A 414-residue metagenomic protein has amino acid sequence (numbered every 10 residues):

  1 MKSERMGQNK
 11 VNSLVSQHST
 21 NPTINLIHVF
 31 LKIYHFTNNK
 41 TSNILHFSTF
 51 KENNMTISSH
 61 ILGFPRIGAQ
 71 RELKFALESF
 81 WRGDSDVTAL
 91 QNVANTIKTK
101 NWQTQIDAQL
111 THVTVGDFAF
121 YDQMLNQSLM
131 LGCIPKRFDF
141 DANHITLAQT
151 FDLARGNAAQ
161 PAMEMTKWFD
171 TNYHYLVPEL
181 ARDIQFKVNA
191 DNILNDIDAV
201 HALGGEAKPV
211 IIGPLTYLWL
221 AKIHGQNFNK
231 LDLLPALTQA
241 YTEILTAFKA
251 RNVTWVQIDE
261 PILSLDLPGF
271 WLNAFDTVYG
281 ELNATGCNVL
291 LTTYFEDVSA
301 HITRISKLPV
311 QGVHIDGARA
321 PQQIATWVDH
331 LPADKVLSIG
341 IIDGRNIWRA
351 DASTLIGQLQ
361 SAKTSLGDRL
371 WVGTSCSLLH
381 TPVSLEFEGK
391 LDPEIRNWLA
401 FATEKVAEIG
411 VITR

Functional and structural regions predicted by a protein language model:
N9-N12: Intrinsically disordered, low-complexity segments enriched in serine/threonine/proline/glycine and often basic
T23-N25: Short, composition-biased linear "edge" segments at structural boundaries
Y34-N54: Short, Lys/Arg-enriched N-terminal segments with co-localized hydrophobic residues within the first ~10-30 amino acids
N54-R414: Domain-level signal for soluble alpha/beta catalytic cores
